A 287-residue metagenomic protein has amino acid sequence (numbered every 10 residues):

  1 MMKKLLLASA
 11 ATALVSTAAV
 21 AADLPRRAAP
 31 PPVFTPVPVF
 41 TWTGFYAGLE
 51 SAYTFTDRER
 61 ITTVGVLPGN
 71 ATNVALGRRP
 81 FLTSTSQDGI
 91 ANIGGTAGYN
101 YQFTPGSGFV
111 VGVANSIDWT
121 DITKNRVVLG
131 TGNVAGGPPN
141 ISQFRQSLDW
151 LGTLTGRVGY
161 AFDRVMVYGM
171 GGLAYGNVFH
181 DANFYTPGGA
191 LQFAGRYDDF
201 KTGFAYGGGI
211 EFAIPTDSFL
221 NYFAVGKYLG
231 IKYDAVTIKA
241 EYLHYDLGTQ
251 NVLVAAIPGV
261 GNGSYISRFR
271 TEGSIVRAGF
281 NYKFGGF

Functional and structural regions predicted by a protein language model:
M2-F287: Gram-negative outer-membrane beta-barrel domains
